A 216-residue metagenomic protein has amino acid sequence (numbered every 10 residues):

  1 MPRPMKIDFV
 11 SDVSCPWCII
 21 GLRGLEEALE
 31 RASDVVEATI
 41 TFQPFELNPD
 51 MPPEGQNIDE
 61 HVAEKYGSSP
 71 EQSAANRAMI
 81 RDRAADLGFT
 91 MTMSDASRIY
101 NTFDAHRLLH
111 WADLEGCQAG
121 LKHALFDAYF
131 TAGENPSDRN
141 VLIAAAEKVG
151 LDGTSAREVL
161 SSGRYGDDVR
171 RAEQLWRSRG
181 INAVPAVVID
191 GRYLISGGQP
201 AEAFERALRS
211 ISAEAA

Functional and structural regions predicted by a protein language model:
R3-D34, A38, F42, L109-A216: C-terminal cap of thioredoxin/glutaredoxin-like
L22-A132: Structural alpha/beta surface segment adjacent to cysteine/selenocysteine redox centers across thiol/disulfide enzymes
